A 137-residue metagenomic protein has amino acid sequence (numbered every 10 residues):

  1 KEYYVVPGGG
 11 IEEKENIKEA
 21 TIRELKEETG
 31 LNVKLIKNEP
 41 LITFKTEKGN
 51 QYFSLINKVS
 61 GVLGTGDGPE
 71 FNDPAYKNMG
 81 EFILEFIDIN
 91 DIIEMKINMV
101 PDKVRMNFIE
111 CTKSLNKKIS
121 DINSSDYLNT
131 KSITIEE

Functional and structural regions predicted by a protein language model:
K1-E27: Conserved Nudix-box catalytic region and its N-terminal flanking loop in Nudix hydrolases and closely related
Y3-V5, Y76-G80: Short glycine-enriched loop/turn motifs at secondary-structure junctions
G10, I42-T43: Structured beta->alpha junctions
K14, T65, M95: Residues that scaffold the ATP/ADP-binding catalytic core of kinase and kinase-like folds
N32-L41: A short coil-to-beta-strand element that immediately follows conserved catalytic motifs
F44-F71, A75, F82-I92, K103-L115: Active-site-adjacent beta-strand/loop module that shapes the phosphate/pyrophosphate-binding cleft
K96-E137: Charged phosphate-binding loop/patch that engages nucleotide di/tri-phosphates or the phosphate backbone of nucleic
